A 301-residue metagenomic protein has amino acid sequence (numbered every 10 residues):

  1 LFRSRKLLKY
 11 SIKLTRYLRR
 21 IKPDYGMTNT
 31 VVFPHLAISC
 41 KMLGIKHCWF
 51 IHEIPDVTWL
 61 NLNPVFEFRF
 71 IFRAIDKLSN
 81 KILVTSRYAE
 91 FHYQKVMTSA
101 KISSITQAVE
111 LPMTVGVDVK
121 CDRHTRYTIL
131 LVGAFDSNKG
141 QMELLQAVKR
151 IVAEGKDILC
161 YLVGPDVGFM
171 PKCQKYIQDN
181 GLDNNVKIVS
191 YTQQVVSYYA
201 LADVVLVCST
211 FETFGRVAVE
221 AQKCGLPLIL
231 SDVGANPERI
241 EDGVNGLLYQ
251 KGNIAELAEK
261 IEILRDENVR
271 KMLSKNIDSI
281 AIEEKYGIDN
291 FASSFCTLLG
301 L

Functional and structural regions predicted by a protein language model:
I12-R19, M42, V65-I82: Membrane-proximal helix-turn-helix segments that form the acceptor-binding/catalytic region of lipid-linked
Y88, A108: Carbohydrate-associated surface elements
V109, V132, L159-K172: Glycosyltransferase donor-sugar binding loop
Y127, A134-A153, G168, A255: A conserved mid-protein helix/loop that constitutes part of the nucleotide-sugar donor-binding site
C173-S190: Nucleotide-activated donor-binding/catalytic signature segment of Leloir-type glycosyltransferases, i.e., the conserved
Y191, T210: Aromatic "clamp/platform" in nucleotide-sugar-dependent glycosyltransferases that forms part of the donor/acceptor
P227-L230, I240: Short hydrophobic beta-strand element within catalytic cores of glycosyltransferases and related nucleotide-activated
D242-G243, L247-I254, E262-N268: Conserved acidic donor-binding segment of nucleotide-sugar-dependent glycosyltransferases
